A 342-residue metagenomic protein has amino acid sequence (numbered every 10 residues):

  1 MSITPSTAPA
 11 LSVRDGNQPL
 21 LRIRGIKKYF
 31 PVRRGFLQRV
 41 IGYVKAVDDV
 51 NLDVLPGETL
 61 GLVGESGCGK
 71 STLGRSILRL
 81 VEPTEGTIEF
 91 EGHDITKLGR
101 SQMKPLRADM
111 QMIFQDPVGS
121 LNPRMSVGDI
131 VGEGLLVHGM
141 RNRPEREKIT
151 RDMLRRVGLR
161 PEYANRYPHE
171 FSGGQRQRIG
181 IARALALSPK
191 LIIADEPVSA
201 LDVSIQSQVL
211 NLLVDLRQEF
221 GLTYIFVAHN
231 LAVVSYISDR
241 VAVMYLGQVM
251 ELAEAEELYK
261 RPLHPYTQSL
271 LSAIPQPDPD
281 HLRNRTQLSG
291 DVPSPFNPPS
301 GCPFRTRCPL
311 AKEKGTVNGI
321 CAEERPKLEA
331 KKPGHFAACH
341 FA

Functional and structural regions predicted by a protein language model:
I3, A8-P19, R33-Q38, E254-A342: Charged, flexible cofactor/metal-binding loops and thiol motifs
L37-V40, I95-Q111, V137, P144 (+2 more regions): ABC ATPase NBD coupling module
E65, I193, P197, L201 (+1 more regions): P-loop NTP-binding/switch modules centered on Walker-like glycine-rich loops
G86-D94: Conserved ABC transporter NBD signature motif
H93-D94, E145-E162, D215, Q268-S272: Conserved ABC ATPase "signature" region
Y167-F171, Q175: Conserved ABC ATPase signature
A186-K190: A short, proline-enriched helix->beta-strand linker immediately N-terminal to the Walker B motif in ABC-type P-loop
